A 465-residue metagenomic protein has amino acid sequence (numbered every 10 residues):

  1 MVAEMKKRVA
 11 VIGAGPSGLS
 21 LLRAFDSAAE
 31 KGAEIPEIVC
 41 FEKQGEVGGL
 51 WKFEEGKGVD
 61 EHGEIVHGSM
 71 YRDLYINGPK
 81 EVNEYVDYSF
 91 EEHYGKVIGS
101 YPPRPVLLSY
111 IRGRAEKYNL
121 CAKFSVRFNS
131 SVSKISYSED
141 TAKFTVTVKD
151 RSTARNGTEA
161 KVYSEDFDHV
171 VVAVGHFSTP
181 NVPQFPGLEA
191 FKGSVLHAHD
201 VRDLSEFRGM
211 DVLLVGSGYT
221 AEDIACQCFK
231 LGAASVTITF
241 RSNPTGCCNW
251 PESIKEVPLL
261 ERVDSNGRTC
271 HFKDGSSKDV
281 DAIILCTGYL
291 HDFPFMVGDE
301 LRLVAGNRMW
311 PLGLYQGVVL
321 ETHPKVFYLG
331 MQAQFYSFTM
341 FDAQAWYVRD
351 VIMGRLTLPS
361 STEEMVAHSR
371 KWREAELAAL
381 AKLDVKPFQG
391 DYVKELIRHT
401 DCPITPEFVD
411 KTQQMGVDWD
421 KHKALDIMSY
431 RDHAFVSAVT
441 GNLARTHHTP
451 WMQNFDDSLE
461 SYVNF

Functional and structural regions predicted by a protein language model:
I12, A24-D26, E30, D200-I238 (+2 more regions): Rossmann-like dinucleotide/flavin-binding elements
I12, V132, S164-F177, V212-V215 (+1 more regions): Short hydrophobic core segments
D26-V59, S235-T245: Glycine-rich FAD pyrophosphate-binding loop
K43-G113, Y315-V318, L358, M365-L383 (+3 more regions): Glycine-rich active-site loop/strand segments that organize a redox cofactor
S89, H93-H169: Feature captures the FAD/FMN-dependent oxidoreductase FAD-binding
H93, P103, L107-Y110, Y163 (+6 more regions): Glycine-rich dinucleotide-binding loop and its adjacent helix/turn
F128, K325-F465: C-terminal, flexible cofactor-proximal segment of oxidoreductases
K134, T141-K143, C226-M309, V351-V409: A Rossmann-like FAD-binding core segment of flavoenzymes
